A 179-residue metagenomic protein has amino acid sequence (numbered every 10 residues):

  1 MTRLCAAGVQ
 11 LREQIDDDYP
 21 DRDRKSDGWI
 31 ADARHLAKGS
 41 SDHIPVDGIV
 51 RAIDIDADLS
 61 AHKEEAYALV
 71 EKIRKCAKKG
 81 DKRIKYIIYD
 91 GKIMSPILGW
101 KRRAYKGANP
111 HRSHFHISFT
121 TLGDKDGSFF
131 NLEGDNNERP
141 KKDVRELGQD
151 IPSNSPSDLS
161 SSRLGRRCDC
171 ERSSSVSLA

Functional and structural regions predicted by a protein language model:
M1-G99, R112-T120: Secreted/periplasmic proteins that engage bacterial cell-wall peptidoglycan
D23, A33, E138, V144 (+2 more regions): Short, intrinsically disordered low-complexity segments
P96-K101, F129-N131: Short amphipathic beta-strand/extended segments with alternating polar/hydrophobic composition
R102-N109: Short proline/glycine-enriched turn/loop segments at secondary-structure junctions
T121-P156, C168: Low-complexity, Gly/Ser/Thr/Pro-rich intrinsically disordered linker/tail segments
Q149-A179: N-terminal low-complexity segments that are often proline-rich with Ser/Thr-Pro
